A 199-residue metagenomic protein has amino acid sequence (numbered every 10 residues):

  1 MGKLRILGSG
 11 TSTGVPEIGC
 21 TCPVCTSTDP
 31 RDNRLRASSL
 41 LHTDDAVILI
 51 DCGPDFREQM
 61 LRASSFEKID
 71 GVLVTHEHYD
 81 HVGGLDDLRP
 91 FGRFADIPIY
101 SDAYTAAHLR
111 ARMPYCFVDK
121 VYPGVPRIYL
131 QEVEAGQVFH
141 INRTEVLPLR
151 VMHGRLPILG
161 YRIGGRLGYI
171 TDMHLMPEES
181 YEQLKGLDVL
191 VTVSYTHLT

Functional and structural regions predicted by a protein language model:
M1-Y169, E178-E182: Binuclear metal-dependent hydrolase catalytic cores
M173: Anionic-ligand binding region
E178-S194: A short alpha/beta connector and helix-capping loop motif
T196-T199: Conserved small/polar residues in nucleotide/adenosyl-binding loops
